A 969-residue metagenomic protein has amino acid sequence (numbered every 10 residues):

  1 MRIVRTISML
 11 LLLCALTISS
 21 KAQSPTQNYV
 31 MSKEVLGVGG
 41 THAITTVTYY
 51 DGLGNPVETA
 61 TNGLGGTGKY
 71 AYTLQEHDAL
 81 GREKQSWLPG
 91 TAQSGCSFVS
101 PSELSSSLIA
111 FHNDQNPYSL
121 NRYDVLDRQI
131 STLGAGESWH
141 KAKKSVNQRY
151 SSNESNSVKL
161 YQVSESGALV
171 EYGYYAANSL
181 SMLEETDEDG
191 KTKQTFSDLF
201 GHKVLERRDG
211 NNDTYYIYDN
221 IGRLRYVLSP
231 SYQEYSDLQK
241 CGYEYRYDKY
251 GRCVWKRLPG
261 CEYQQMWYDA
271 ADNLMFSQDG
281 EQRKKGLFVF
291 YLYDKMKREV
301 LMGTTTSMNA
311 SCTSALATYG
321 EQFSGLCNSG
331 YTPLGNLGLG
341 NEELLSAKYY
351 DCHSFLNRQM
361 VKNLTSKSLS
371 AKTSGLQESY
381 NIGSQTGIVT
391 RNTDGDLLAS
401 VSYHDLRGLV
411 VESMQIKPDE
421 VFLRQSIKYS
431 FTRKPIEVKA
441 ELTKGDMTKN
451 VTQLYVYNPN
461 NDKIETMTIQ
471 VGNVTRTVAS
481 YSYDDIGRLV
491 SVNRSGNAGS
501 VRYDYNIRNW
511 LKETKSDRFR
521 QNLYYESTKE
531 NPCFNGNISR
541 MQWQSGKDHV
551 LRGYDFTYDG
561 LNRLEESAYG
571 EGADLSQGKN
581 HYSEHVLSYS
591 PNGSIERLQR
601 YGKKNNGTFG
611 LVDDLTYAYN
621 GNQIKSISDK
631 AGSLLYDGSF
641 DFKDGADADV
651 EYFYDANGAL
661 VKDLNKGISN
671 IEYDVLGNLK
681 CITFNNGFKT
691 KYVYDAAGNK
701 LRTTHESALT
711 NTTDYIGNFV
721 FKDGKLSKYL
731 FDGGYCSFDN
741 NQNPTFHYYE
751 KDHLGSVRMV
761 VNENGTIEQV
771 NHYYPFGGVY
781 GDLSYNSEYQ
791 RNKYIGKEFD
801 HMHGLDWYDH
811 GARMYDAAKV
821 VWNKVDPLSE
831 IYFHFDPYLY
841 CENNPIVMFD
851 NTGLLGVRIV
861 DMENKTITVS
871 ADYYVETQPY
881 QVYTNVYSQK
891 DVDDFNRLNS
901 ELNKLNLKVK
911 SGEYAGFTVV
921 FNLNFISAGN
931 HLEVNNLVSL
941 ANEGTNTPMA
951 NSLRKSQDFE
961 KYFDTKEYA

Functional and structural regions predicted by a protein language model:
M1-P25: Bacterial Sec-dependent N-terminal signal peptides
S32-V38, E58-G65, Q85-A92, S119 (+34 more regions): Beta-turn initiation residues at beta-strand->coil junctions
G39-G40, G66-T73, S86-Y123, C241-Y293 (+6 more regions): Aromatic/His-enriched, Gly/Pro-containing loop or helix-boundary segments that lie immediately adjacent to catalytic
T48, Q75, N121, Q148 (+27 more regions): A residue-level detector for well-ordered beta-strand positions
S155-S197, S324-H404, Q521-W543, K625-I627: Extended repeat-based solenoid scaffolds, especially LRR ectodomains and other repeat-derived architectures
L224-L228, Y232, Y245, F431 (+5 more regions): A motif-centric feature for acidic-aromatic and gly/ser/thr-rich catalytic loops and repeats
N336-G338, N764-D782, H803-L805, G811-R858: Short turn/helix-capping motifs enriched in Asx and small/polar residues
D893-A969: Metzincin-family zinc-dependent endopeptidase catalytic domain
